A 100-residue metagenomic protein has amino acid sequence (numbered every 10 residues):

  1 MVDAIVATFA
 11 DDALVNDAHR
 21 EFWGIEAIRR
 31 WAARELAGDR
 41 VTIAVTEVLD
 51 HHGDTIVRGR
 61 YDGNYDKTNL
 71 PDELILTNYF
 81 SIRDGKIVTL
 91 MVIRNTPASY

Functional and structural regions predicted by a protein language model:
M1-D12: Short, well-ordered alpha-helical segments enriched in acidic and aromatic residues
A4, A27-R30: Alpha-helical elements of Rossmann-like donor-binding domains used by nucleotide-donor carbohydrate transfer enzymes
D12-W23, R34: A short gly/proline-enriched turn/hairpin at secondary-structure junctions
R29-Y100: A beta-strand edge to alpha-helix "cap/lid" segment located at domain peripheries
